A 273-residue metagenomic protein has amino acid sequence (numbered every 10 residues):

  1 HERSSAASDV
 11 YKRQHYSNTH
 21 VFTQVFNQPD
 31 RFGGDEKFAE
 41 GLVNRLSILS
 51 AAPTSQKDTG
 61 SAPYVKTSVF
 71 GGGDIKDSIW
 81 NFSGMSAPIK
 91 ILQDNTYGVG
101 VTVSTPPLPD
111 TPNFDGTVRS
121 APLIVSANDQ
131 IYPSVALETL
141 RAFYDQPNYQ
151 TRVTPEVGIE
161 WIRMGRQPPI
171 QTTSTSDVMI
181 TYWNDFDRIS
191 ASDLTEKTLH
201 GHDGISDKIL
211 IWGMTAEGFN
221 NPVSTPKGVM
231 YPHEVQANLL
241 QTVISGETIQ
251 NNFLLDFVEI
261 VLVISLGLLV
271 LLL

Functional and structural regions predicted by a protein language model:
S5-P168, I205-L273: Non-transmembrane functional regions of envelope-associated proteins
V153-H200: Substrate-access "cap/lid" subdomains that shape and gate the entrance to catalytic or ligand-binding pockets
